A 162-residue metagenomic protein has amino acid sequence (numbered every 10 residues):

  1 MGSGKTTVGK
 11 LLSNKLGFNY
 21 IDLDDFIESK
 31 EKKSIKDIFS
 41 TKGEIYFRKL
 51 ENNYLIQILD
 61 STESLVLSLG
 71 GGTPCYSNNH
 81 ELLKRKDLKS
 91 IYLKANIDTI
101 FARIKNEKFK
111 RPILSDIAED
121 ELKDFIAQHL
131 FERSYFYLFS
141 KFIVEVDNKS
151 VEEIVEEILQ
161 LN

Functional and structural regions predicted by a protein language model:
S3: ATP-binding Walker
T6: Walker A/P-loop
L11, K15, F131-N162: NTP-dependent small-molecule kinase module
N14-D25: Post-Walker A helix-loop "phosphate-sensing" segment adjacent to the P-loop in P-loop NTPases
I21, K89-I91, F142-V144: Hydrophobic/aromatic beta-strand patches that form the interior of the parallel beta-sheet core in alpha/beta enzyme
D25-K84, D98, K110: ATP-dependent small-molecule kinase phosphotransfer cores that center on conserved nucleotide phosphate-binding segments
T62, D87, S140-K141: Short, well-ordered alpha-helix to beta-strand connector turns
K86-E132: A glycine- and Lys/Arg-enriched "phosphate-lid" helix/loop adjacent to the NTP-binding pocket of small-molecule kinases
